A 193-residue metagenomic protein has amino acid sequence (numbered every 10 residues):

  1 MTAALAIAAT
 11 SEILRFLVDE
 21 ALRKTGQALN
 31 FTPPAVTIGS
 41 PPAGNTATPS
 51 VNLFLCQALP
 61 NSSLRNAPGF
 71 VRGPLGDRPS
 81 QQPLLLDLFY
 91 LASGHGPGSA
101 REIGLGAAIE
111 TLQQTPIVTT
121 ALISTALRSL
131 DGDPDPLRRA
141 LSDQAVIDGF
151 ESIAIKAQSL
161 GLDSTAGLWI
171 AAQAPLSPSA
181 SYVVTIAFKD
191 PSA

Functional and structural regions predicted by a protein language model:
M1-F70, A140-G149, A154-K156, G161: Small/polar-rich, solvent-exposed N-terminal microdomains that initiate assembly or binding
L17-A21, A107, T111-V118: Conserved short hydrophobic interaction patches
N45-T46, D77-L84, A172-L176: Short glycine/proline-enriched loop/turn "hinge" motifs that connect secondary-structure elements and lie
S62-Y90: A broadly used, surface-exposed interaction patch
A67-R72, R101-E110, I123-A126: "Short basic amphipathic alpha-helical interaction patches in structured regions
S80-G96, G106, E110, S177-I186: Oligomerization/assembly interface segments of phage tail-like spikes and tubes
I103, Q114-S181: Acidic-leaning, charged glycine-interspersed low-complexity segments
A187-A193: Ser/Thr/Pro-rich, low-complexity mucin-like regions that serve as glycosylated stalks/linkers or repetitive adhesive
